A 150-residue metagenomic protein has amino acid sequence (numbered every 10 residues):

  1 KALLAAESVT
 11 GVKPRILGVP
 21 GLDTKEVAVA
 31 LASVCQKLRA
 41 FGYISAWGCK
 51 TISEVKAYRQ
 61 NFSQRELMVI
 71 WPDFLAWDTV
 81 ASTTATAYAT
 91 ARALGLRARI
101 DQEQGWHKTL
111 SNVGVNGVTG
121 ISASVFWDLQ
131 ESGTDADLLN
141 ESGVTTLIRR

Functional and structural regions predicted by a protein language model:
K1-R150: A glycine- and small-residue-enriched flexible loop/hinge signal that marks low-structured segments
